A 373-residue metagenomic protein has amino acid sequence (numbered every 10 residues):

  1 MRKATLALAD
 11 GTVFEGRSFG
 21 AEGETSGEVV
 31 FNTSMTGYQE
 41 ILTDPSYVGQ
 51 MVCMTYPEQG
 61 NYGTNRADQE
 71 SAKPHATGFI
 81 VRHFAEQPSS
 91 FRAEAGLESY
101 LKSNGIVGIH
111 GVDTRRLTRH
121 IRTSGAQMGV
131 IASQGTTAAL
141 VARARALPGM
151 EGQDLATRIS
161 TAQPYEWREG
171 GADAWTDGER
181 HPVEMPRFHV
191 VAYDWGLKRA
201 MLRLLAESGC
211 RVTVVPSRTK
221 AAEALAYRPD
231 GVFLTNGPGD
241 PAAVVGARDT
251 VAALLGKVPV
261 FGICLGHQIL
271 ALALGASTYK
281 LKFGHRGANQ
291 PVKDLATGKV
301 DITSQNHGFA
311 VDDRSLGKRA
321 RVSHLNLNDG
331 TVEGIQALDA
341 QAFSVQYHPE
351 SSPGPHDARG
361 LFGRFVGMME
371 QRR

Functional and structural regions predicted by a protein language model:
M1-R218, A222, A226-Y227, P241 (+2 more regions): RNA-binding accessory domains that recognize and position tRNA/RNA substrates
S18-F19, Y56, Q305, Q336 (+1 more regions): Short clusters of small/polar residues that mark proteolytic maturation junctions
V107, H189, P259-F261, S277 (+1 more regions): Proline-centered loop/turn at the N-terminus of a beta-strand
P186-R187, K257, R319: Phosphate-coordination loops involved in phosphoryl transfer and adenosine-cofactor binding
H189-Y193, T303-S304, F343-Y347: Active-site-proximal beta-strand elements of phosphoester/diester hydrolases
D230-G231, T235-A310, G354-E370: Cysteine-nucleophile active-site neighborhood
G298-A340, R373: Catalytic beta-strand/loop cores that center a nucleophilic Ser/Cys/Thr and support acyl-enzyme chemistry
G334-R372: A glycine-centered loop/beta-turn motif at secondary-structure junctions
